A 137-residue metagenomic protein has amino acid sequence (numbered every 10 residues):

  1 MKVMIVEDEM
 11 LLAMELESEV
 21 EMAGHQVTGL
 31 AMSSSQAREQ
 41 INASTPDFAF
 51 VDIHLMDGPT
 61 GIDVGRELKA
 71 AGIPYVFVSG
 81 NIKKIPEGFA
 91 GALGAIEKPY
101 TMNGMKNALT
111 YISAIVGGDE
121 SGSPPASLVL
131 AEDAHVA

Functional and structural regions predicted by a protein language model:
E7: Conserved acidic carboxylate
M10-G29: Two-component/phosphorelay signaling modules centered on CheY-like receiver
L30-F48: Acidic, metal-coordinating helix/loop segments flanking the phosphotransfer/catalytic sites of two-component signaling
V51-K69: Conserved phosphotransfer microenvironments
V78-S79: Hydrophobic/aromatic residues positioned on beta-strands within the core alpha/beta folds
K98: A Lys-centered signature of the CheY-like receiver
T101: Receiver (REC) domain switch/active-site region of two-component response regulators
V116-A137: CheY-like receiver
